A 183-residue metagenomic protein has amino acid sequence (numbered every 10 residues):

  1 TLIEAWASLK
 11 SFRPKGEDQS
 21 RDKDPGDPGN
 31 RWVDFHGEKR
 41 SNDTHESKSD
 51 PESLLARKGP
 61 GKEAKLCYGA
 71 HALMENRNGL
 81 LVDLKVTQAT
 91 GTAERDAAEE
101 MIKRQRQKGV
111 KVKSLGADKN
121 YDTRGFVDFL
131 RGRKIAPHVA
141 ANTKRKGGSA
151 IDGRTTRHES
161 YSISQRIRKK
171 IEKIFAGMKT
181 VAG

Functional and structural regions predicted by a protein language model:
T1-R131: Polybasic low-complexity intrinsically disordered regions
K15-F35, K119-G183: Helix-centered, glycine/charged polyanion-binding patches within enzymatic domains that contact phosphate-containing
